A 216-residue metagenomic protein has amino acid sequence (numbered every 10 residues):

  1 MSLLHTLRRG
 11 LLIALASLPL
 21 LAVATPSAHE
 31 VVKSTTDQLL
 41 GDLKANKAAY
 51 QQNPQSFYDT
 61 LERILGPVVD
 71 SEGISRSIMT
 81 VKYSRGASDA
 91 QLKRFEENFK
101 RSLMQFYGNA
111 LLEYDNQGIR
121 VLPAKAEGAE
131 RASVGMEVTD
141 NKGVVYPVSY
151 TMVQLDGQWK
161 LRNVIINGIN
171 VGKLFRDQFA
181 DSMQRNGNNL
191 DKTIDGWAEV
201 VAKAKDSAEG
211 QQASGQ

Functional and structural regions predicted by a protein language model:
S2-L12: Bacterial N-terminal signal peptides that target proteins for export
S17-L21: N-terminal signal peptide c-region/cleavage motif recognized by signal peptidases
P26-Y107: Early exported N-terminus immediately downstream of N-terminal targeting peptides
K44, G108-L112, V164: Charged/polar positions within long, soluble alpha-helices
Y83, S102, A126-E127, D140 (+1 more regions): Solvent-exposed loop/turn segments at secondary-structure junctions within structured extracellular/periplasmic domains
Q105-Y146, W197-Q216: Surface-exposed, charged secondary-structure patches
V145-K173: Short beta-strand edge/turn micro-motifs at domain boundaries
I166-Q216: Low-complexity, intrinsically disordered terminal/linker segments enriched in charged and Gly/Pro repeats
